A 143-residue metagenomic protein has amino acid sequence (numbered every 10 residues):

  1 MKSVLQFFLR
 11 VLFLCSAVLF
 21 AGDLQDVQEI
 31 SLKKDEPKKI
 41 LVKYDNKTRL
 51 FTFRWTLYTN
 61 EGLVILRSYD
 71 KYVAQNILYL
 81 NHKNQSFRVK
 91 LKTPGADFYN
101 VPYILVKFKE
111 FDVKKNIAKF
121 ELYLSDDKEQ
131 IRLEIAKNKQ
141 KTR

Functional and structural regions predicted by a protein language model:
M1-G22: Classical Sec-dependent N-terminal signal peptides that target proteins to the secretory pathway
G22-R143: Surface-exposed, beta-sheet-biased, low-hydrophobicity segments with strongly acidic/polar composition
